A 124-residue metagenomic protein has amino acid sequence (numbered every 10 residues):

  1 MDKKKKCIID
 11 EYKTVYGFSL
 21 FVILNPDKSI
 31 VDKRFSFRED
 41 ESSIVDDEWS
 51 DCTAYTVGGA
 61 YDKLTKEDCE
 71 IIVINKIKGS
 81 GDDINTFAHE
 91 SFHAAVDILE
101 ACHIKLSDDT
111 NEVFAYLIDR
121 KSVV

Functional and structural regions predicted by a protein language model:
M1-T53, V57: Non-catalytic terminal regions of proteins
S36-G81, A94-I98: Active-site scaffold of zinc-dependent metalloenzymes
K78, D82, L106-D109: Short, solvent-exposed segments of well-ordered alpha helices
D82-S91: Short alpha-helical catalytic segment bearing the HExxH-like zincin motif of zinc-dependent metalloproteases
H89, V113-R120: Contiguous, well-ordered alpha-helical segments that form the cores/surfaces of helical PPI scaffolds
S91-S107: Catalytic Zn2+-binding segment of zinc metalloproteases
I104-Y116: Active-site metal-coordination segments of metallo-dependent hydrolases
V123: Conserved small/polar residues in nucleotide/adenosyl-binding loops
